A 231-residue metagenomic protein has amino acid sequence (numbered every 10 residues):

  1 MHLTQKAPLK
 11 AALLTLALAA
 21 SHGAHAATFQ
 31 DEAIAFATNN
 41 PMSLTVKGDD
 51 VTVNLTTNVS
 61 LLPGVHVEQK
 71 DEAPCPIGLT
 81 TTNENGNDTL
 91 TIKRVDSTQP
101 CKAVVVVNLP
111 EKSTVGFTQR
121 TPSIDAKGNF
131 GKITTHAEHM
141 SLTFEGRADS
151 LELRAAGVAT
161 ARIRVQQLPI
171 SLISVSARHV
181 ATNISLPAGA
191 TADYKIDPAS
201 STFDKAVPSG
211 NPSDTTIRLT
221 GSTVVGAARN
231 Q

Functional and structural regions predicted by a protein language model:
H2-A12: Bacterial N-terminal signal peptides that target proteins for export
A11-S21: Bacterial N-terminal signal peptides
H22-A26: Sec/Tat signal peptide C-region and signal peptidase I cleavage site
A27-F29, R94-C101: Extracellular beta-rich ligand/substrate-recognition surface
A27-N85, V106-N108, A126, L186 (+2 more regions): Short linear S-[DN]-x-LW-Φ motif typified by the pepsin-like aspartic protease active-site region
P100-K112: Extended Gly/Ser/Thr-rich low-complexity repeat segments, especially those forming or decorating extracellular
G116-A159: Right-handed parallel beta-helix
G146, S150-Q231: Short, surface-exposed interaction patches in beta-rich subdomains that mediate adhesion/assembly near membranes
